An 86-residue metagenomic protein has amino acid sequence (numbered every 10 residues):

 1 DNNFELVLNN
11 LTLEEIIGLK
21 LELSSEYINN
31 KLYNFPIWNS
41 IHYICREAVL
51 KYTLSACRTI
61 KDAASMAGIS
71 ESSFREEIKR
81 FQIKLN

Functional and structural regions predicted by a protein language model:
D1-N86: Bacterial C-terminal helix-turn-helix
